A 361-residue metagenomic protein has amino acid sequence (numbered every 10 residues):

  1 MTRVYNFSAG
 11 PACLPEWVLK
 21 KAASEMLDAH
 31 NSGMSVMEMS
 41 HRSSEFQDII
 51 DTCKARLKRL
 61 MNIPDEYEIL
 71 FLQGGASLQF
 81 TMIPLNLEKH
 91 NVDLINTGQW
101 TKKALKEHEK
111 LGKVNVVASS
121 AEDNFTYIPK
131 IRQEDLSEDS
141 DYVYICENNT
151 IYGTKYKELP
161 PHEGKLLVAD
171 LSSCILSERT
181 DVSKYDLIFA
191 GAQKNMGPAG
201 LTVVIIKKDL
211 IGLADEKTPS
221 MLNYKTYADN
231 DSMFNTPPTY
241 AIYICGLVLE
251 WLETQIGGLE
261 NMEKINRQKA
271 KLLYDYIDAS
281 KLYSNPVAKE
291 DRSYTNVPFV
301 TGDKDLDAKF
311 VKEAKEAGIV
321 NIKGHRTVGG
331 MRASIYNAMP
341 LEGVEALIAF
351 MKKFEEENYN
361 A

Functional and structural regions predicted by a protein language model:
T2-V4, E316, G329-A361: PLP-dependent enzyme catalytic core of the Aspartate aminotransferase-like
R3-K54: A glycine-/small-polar-enriched, mobile loop at the entrance of the PLP active site in fold-type I
G10, H108, S120-I175: Active-site phosphate-binding strand-loop segment of PLP-dependent enzymes
G33-Q79, E107: Conserved N-terminal alpha-helix of the aminotransferase class I/II PLP-enzyme fold
S77-V143: PLP-dependent aminotransferase-like
V168, V182-Q193: Conserved active-site segment immediately N-terminal to the catalytic lysine that forms the internal aldimine
A192-Y274, A288: Active-site C-terminal subdomain of aminotransferase-like
Y283-A314: Conserved PLP-binding catalytic core of the aspartate aminotransferase-like
